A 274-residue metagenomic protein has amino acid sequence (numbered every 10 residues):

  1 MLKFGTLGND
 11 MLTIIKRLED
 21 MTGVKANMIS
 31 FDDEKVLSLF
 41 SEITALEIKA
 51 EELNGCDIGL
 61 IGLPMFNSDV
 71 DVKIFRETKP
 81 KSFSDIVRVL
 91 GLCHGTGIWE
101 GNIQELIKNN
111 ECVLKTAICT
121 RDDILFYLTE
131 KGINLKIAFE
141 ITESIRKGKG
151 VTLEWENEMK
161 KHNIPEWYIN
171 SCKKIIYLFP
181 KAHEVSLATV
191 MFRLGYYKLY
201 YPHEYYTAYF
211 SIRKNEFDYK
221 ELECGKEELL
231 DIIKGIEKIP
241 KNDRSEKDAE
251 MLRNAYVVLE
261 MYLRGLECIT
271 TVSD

Functional and structural regions predicted by a protein language model:
M1-D274: Noncatalytic, beta-rich nucleic-acid-contacting surfaces in large DNA/RNA-processing enzymes
